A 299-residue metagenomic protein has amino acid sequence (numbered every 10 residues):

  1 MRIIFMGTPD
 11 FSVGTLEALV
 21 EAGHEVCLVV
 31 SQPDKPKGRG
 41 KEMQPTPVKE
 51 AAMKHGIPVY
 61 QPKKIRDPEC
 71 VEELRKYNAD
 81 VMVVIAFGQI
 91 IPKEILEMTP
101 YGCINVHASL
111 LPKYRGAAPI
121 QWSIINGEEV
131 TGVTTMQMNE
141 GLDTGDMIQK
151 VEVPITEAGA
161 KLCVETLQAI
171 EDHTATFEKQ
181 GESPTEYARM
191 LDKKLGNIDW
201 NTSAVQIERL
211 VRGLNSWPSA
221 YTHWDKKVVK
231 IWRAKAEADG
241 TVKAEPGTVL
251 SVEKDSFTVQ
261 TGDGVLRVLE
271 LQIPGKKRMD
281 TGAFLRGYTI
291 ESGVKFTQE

Functional and structural regions predicted by a protein language model:
M1-R39: N-terminal Rossmann-like dinucleotide-binding module
R2-I4, C27-L28, P58-Y77, I90-A108: Internal alpha/beta domain cores that form substrate/cofactor-binding pockets in large enzymes and binding proteins
P9-A22, A51-P58, N78-D80: Hydrophobic N-terminal alpha-helices or hydrophobic patches in metabolic proteins across all domains of life
V13, E17-E21, E72-R75, K93 (+1 more regions): Amphipathic, non-transmembrane alpha-helical secondary structure
A22-E25, Q32, V81-K194: Donor/substrate-binding cores of folate-linked one-carbon enzymes
Q32, P36-N78: N-terminal glycine-/serine-/threonine-rich beta1-alpha1-beta2 phosphate-ribose binding loop of Rossmann-like
N201-E299: An anion-binding loop in the catalytic cleft
